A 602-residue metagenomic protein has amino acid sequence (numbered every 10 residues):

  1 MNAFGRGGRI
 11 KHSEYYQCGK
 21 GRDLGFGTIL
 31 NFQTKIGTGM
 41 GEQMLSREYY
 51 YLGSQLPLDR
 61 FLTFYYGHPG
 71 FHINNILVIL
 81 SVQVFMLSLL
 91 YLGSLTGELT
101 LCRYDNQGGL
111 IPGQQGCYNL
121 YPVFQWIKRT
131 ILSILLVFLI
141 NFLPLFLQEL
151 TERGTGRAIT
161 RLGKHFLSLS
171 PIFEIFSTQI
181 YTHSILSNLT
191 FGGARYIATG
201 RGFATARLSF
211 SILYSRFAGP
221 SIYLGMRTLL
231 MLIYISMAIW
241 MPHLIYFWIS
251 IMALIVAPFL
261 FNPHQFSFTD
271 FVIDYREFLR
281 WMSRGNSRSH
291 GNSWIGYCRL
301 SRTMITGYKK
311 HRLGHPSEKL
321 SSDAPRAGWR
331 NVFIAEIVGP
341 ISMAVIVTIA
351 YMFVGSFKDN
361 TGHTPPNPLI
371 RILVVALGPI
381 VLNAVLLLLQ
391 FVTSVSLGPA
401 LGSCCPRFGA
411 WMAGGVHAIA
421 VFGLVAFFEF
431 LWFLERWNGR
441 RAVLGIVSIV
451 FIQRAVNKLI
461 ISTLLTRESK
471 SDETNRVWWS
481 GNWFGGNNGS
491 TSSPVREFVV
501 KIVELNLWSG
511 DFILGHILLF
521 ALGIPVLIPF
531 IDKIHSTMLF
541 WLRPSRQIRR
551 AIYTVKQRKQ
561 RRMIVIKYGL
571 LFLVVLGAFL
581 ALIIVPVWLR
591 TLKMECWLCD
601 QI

Functional and structural regions predicted by a protein language model:
M1-I602: Non-transmembrane catalytic domains and loops of membrane-associated enzymes and transporters that build or traffic
